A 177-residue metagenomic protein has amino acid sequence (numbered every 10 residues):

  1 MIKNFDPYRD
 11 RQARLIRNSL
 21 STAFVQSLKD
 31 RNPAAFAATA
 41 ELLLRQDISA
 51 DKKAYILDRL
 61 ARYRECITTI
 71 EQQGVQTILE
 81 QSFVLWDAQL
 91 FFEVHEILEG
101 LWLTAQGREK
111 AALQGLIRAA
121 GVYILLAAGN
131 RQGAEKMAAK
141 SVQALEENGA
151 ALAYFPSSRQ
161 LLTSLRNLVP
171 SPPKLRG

Functional and structural regions predicted by a protein language model:
M1-E93, G100-T104, E147-G177: N-terminal alpha-helical interaction modules that lie
G74-V75, G107, A111-Q114: Residues that mark the junctions of alpha-helical repeat units in TPR/alpha-solenoid scaffolds
L98-E99, R118-A119: Hydrophobic, membrane-inserted alpha-helices
Y123-L126, K136: Extended alpha-helical scaffolding segments
N130-G149: TPR/TPR-like (Sel1-like) alpha-helical repeat modules
